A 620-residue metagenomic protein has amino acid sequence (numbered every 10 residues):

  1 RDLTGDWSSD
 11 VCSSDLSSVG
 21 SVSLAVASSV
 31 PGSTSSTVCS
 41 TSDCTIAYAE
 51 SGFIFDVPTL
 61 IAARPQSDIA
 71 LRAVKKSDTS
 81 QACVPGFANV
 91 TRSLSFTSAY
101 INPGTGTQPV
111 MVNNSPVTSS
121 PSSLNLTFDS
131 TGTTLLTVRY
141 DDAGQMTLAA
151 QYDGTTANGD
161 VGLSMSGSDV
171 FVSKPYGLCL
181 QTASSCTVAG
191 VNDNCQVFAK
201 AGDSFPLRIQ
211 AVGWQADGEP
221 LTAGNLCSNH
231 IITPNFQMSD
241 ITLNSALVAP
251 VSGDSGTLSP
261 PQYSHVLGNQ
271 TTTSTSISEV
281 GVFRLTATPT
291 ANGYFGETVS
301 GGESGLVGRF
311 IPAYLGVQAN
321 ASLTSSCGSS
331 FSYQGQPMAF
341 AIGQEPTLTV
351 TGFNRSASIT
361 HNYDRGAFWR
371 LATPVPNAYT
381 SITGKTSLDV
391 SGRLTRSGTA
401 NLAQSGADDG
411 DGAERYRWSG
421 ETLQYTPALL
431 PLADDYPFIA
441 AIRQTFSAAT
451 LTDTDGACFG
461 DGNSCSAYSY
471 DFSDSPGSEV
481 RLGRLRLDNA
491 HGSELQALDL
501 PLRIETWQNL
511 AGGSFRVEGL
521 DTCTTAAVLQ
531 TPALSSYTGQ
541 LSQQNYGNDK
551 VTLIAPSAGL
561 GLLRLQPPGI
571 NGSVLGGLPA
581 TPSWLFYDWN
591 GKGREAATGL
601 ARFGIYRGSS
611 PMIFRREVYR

Functional and structural regions predicted by a protein language model:
R1, S9-R620: Core sequence-specific DNA-binding domains of diverse transcription factors
